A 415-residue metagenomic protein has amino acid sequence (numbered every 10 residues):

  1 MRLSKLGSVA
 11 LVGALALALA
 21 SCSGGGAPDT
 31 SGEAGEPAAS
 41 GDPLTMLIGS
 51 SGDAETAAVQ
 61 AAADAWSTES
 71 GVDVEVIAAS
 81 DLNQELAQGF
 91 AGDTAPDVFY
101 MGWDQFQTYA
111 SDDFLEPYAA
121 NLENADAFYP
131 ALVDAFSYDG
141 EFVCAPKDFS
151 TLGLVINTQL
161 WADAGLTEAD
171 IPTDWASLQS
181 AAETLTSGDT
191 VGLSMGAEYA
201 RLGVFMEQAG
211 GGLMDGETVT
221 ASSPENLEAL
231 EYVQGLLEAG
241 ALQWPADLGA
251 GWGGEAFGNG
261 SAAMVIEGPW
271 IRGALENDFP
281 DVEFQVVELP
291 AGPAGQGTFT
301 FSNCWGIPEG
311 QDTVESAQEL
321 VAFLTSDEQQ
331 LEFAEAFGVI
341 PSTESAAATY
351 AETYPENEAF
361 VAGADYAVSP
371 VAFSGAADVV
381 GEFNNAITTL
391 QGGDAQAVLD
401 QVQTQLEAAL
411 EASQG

Functional and structural regions predicted by a protein language model:
M1-T45, T68, E407-G415: Short, low-complexity disordered leader/linker segments with a strong preference for bacterial N-terminal type II
G25, A38, W103-G153, Q179 (+4 more regions): Hinge/lid segment of periplasmic solute-binding proteins
G49, E231-T313: Extracytoplasmic/periplasmic substrate-binding proteins
A62-P130, S137, A164-G165, A263-M264 (+1 more regions): Extracytoplasmic "Venus flytrap"/periplasmic binding protein-like
P96-D97, A125-L160, G192, G295-Q296 (+1 more regions): A structural signal for short loop-to-beta-strand junctions that line the ligand-binding cleft of periplasmic/secreted
S137-R201, G212-D247, E309-E315, E319 (+1 more regions): Helix-loop-helix "hinge/cap" segment bordering the ligand-binding cleft or interdomain interface
A162-D163, E168, E238, D365-G415: Conserved C-terminal helix/tail region of periplasmic/extracytoplasmic solute-binding proteins
A334-N385: Long, aromatic- and glycine/proline-rich binding clefts that accommodate carbohydrate-like moieties
